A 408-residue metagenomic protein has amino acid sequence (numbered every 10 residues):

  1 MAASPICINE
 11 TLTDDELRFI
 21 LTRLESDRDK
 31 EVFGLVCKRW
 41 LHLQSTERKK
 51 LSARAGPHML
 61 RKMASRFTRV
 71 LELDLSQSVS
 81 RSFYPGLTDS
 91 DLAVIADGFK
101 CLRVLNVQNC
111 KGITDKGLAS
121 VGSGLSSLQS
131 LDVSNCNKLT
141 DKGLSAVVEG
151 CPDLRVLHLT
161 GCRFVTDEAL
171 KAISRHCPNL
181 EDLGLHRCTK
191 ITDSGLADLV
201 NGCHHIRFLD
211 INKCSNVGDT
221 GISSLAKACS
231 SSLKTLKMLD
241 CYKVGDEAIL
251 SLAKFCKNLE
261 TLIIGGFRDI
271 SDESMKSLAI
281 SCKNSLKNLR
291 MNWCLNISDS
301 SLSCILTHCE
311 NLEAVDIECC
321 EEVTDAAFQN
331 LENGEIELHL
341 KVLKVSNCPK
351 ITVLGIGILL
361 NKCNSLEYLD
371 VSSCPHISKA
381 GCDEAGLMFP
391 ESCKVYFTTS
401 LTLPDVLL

Functional and structural regions predicted by a protein language model:
M1-V104, N109-G122, S127, N135-T140 (+7 more regions): N-terminal adaptor-interaction module of cullin-RING ubiquitin ligase components
A2-S4, G150, R175-H176, H186 (+4 more regions): C-terminal capping region of solenoid repeat domains
E47-K49, L71, A93, R103-N106 (+13 more regions): Structural register of leucine-rich repeats
